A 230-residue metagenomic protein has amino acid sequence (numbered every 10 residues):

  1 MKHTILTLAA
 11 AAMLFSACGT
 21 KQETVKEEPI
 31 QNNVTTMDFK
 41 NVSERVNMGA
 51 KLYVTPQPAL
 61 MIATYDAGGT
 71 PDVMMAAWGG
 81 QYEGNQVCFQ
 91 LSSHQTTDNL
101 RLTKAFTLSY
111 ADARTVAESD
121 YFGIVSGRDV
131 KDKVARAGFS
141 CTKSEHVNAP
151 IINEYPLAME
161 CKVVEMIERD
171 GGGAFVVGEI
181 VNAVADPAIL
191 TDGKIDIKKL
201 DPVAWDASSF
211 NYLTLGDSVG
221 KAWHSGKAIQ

Functional and structural regions predicted by a protein language model:
K2-L8: Sec-dependent signal peptide recognition, specifically the positively charged N-region followed immediately by
T7, G19-K21: C-terminal intrinsically disordered regulatory tails that are low-complexity, acidic/proline-rich, and enriched
F15-A17: C-terminal motif of bacterial Sec signal peptides marking the signal peptidase cleavage site
Q22-Q230: Basic, polyanion-binding surface patches
